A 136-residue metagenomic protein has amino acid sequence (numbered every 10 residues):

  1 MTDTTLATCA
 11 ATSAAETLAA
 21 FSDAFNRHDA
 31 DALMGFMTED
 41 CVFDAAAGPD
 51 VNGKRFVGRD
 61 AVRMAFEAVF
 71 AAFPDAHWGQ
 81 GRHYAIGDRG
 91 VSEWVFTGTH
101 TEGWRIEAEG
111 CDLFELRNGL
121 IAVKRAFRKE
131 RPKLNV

Functional and structural regions predicted by a protein language model:
M1-E39: Short, low-complexity N-terminal intrinsically disordered segments enriched in polar/charged residues
T2-S13, R63-V136: A beta-strand edge to alpha-helix "cap/lid" segment located at domain peripheries
A7-A11, D23, N52, F56-R59 (+1 more regions): A generic helix-loop boundary/linker signal
A11-D23, V42-A45, A61-A65, L120: Short charge-dense sequence patches
T17-R27, P49-G53, A68-A71, E93: Short, mixed-charge, low-aromatic patches
D29, V42, R128-R131: Poly-acidic low-complexity segments
D31-R82, I86-G87: A solvent-exposed, acidic/Ser-Thr-rich amphipathic alpha-helical stretch
